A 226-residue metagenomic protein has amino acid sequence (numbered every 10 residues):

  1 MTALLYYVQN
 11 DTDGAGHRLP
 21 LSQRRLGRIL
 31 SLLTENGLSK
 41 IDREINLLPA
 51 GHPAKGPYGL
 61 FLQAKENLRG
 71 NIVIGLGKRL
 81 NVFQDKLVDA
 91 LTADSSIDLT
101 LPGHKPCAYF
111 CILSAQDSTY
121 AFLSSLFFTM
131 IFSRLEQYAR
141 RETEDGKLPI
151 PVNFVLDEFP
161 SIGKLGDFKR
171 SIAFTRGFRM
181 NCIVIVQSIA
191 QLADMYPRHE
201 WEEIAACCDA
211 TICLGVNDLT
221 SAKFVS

Functional and structural regions predicted by a protein language model:
M1-M180: P-loop NTPase motor domains
L5-Y6, T100, P106-C107, K169-A173 (+1 more regions): P-loop NTPase motor core of the ASCE superfamily
F110, C182-V184, I212-C213: Structural recognition of the beta-strand scaffold that forms the well-ordered cores of secreted hydrolase catalytic
S114, F159, Q187-I189, V216: Histidine- and/or cysteine-centered catalytic micro-motif in compact active-site loops
T175-M195: Sensor-1/coupling segment of RecA-like P-loop NTPase cores
